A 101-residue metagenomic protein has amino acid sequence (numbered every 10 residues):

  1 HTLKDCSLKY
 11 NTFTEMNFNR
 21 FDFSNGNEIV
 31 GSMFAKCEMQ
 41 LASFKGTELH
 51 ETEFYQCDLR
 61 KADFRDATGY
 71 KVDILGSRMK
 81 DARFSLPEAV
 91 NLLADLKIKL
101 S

Functional and structural regions predicted by a protein language model:
H1-S101: Tandem repeat scaffolds
